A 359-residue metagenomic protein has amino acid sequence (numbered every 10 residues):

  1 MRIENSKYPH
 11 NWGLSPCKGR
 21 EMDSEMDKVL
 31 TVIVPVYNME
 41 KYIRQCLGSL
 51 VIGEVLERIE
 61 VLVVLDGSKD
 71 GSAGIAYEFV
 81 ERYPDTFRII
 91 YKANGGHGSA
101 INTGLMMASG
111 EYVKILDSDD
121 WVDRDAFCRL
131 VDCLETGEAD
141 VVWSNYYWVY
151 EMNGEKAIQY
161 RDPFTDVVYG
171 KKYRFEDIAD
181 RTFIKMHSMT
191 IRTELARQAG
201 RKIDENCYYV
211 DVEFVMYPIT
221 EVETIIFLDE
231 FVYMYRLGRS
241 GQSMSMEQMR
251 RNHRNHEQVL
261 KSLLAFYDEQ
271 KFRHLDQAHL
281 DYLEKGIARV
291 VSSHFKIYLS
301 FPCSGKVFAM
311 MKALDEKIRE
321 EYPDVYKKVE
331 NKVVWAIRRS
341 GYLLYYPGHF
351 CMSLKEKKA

Functional and structural regions predicted by a protein language model:
R2, W12, L299-A359: Membrane-interface aromatic/basic loop that binds lipid-linked glycans or pyrophosphate carriers, typified by
M39-E54: Short, well-formed alpha-helical segments that are part of the catalytic scaffolds of diverse glycosyltransferases
S49, L65-I75, G96: A conserved acidic beta->alpha catalytic loop
R58-S68, R88-A93, S118: Short beta-strand/loop segment that forms part of the nucleotide-sugar
K92-A108: Glycine-rich, basic loop-to-helix element that forms the pyrophosphate-binding segment of sugar-nucleotide handling
H97-G98, S118-I226, Y233-R250: Donor-binding/catalytic cores of nucleotide-activated saccharide and glycerol-phosphate transferases/polymerases
V113: Short aromatic/hydrophobic "clamp" motif used to bind/position activated sugar donors
V232-R239, S245-H274, S293, I297-Y322: Catalytic core of nucleotide-sugar-dependent glycosyltransferases
